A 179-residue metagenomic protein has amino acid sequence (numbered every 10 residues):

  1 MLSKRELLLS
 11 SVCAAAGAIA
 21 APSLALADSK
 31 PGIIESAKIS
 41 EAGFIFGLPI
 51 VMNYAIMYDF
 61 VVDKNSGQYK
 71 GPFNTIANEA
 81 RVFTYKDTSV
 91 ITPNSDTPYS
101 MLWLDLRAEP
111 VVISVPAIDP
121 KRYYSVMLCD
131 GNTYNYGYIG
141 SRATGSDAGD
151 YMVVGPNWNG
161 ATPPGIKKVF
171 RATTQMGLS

Functional and structural regions predicted by a protein language model:
M1, A25-A27: Short, low-complexity interaction segments enriched in Ser/Thr/Pro/Gly
M1-A14: N-terminal secretory signal peptides and thylakoid transit peptides that target proteins across membranes
A16-G17, P49: A generic secondary-structure boundary signal that marks alpha-helix termini
G17-L24: C-terminal segment of classical bacterial N-terminal signal peptides
D28-S179: A compositional/structural signature for long, glycine/proline-rich flexible linkers and loops on extracytoplasmic
